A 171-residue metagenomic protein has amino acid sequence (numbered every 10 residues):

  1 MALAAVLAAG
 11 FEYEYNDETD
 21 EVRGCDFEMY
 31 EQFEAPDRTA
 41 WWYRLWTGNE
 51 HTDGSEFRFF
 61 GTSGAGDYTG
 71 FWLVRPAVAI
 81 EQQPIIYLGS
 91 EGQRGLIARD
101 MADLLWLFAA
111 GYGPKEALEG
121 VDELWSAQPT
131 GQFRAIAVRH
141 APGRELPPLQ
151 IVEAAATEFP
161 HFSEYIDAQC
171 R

Functional and structural regions predicted by a protein language model:
M1-V78, R134-R171: A surface-exposed partner-binding patch
P84-L124: Compact, glycine/acidic-enriched structural inserts
A109-L149: An amphipathic alpha-helical core segment
